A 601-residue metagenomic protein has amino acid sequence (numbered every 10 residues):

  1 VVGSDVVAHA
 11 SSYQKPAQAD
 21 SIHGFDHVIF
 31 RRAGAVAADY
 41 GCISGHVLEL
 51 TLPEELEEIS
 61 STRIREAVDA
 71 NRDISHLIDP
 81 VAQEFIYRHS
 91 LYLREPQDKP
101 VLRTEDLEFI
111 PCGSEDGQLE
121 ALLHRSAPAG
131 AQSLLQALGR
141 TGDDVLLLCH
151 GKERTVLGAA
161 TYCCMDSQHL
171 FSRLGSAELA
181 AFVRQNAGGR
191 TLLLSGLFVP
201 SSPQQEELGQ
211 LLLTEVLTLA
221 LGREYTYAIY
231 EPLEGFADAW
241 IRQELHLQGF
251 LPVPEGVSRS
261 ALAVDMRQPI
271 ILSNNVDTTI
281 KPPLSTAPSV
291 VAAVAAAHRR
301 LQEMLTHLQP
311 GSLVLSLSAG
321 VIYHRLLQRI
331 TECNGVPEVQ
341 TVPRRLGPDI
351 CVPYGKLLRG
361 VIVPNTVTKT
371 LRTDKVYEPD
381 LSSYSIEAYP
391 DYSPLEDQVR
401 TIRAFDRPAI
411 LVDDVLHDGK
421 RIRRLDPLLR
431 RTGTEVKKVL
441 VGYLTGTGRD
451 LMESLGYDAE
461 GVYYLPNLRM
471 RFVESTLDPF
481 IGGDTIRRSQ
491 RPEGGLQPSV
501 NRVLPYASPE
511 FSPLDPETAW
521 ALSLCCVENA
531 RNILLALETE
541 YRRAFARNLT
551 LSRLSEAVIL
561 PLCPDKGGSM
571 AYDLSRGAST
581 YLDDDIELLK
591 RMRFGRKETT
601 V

Functional and structural regions predicted by a protein language model:
V1-L107: Classical nucleotidyltransferase
H9-A10, G34-Y40, G235-I241, L358-V363 (+1 more regions): Short, charged/polar "capping" segments at the starts of alpha-helices and the immediately preceding loops
L102-Q136, R140-T141, V145-G151, T155-L157: Short amphipathic alpha-helix that is part of the acyltransferase structural core
T155-L157, T161-G196: Conserved acyl-donor/pantetheine-binding loop and adjacent beta-alpha core of acyl/acetyltransferases and related
G175-L179, T191-V199, Q204-G222, D418-P427: Conserved acetyl-CoA-binding loop-helix of GNAT-fold acetyltransferases
T191-L194, A220-E234, K437-K438: Conserved GNAT acetyl-CoA-binding A-motif
V199-S201, A228-R242: Conserved beta-strand-loop-alpha-helix junction that forms the acyl-donor binding cleft
H246, P252-V601: PRPP-associated nucleotide enzymes
